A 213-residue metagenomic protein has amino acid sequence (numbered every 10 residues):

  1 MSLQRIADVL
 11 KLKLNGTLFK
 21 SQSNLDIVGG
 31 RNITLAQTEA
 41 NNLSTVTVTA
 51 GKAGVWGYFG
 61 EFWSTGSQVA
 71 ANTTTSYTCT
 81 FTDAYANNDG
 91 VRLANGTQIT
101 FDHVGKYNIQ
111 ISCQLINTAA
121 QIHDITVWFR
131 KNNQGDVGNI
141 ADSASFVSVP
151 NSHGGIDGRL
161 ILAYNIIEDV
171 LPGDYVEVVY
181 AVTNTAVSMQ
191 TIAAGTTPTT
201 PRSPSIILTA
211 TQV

Functional and structural regions predicted by a protein language model:
M1-A53: Surface-exposed, low-helix, low-complexity loop/repeat segments of extracellular attachment proteins
V9, G29, G51-H123, V127 (+3 more regions): Terminal (often C-terminal
A36, T47-T49, D102, Q110 (+1 more regions): Beta-strand residues in well-ordered beta-sheet regions across diverse protein folds
Q98-T100, N165-L171: Exposed beta-sheet edge/beta-hairpin loop segments within beta-rich domains
Y107-L115, L160-Y164, D174-A181: Extracellular beta-strand-rich recognition modules
I125, I156-I167, S188-I192: Mature extracytoplasmic or otherwise solvent-exposed domains
S148-R159, V170: Short proline/glycine- and polar residue-rich coil/turn motifs
